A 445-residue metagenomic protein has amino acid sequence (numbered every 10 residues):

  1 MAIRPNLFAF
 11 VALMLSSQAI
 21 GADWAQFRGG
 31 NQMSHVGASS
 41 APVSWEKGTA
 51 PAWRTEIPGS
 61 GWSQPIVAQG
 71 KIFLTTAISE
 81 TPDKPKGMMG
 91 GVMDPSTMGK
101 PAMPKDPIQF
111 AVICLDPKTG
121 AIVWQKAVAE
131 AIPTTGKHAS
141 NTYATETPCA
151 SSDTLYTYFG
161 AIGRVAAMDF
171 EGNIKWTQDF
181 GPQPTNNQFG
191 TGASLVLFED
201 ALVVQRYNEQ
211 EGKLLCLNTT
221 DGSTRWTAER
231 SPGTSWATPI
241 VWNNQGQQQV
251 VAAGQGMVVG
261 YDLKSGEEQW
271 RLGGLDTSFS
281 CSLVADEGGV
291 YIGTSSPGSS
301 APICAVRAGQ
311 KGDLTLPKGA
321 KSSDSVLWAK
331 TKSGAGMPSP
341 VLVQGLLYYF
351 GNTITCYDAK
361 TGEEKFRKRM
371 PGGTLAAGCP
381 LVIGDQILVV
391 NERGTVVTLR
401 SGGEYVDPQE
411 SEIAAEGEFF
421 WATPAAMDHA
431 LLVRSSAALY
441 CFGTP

Functional and structural regions predicted by a protein language model:
M1-P5: N-terminal secretory signal peptides that target proteins for export/translocation
N6-Q18: Bacterial N-terminal signal peptides
I20-P445: Noncatalytic, solvent-exposed loop/strand surfaces of beta-propeller-type extracellular/periplasmic domains
